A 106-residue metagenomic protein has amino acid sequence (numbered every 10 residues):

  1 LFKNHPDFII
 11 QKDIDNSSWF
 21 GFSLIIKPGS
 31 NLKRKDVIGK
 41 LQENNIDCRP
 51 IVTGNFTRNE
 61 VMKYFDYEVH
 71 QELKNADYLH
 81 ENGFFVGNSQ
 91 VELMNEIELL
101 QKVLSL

Functional and structural regions predicted by a protein language model:
L1-L106: PLP-dependent aminotransferase class I/II
